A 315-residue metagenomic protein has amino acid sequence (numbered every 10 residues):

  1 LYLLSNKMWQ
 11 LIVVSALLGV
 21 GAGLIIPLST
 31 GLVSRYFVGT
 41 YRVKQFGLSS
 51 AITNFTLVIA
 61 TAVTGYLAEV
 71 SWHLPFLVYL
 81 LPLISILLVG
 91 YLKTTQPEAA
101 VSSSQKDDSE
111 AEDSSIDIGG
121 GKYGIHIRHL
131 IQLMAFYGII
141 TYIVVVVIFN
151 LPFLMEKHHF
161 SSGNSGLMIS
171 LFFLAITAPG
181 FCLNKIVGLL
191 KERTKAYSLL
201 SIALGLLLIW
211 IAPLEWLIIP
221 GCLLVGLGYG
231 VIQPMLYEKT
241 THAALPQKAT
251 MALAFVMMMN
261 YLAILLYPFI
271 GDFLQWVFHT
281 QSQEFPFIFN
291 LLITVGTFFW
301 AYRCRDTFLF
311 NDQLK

Functional and structural regions predicted by a protein language model:
L1-N6, S201-P213: C-terminal ends and interior cores of transmembrane alpha-helices in multi-pass membrane transporters/permeases
M8, V14-T53: Cytoplasmic helix-loop-helix junction between adjacent transmembrane helices in 12-TM secondary transporters
G39, L48-Y91: Helix-loop-helix hairpin linking two adjacent transmembrane segments in secondary transporters
P75-G90, F285-Y302: Symmetry-related core transmembrane helices of the 12-TM Major Facilitator Superfamily/SLC fold
T95-L133: Juxtamembrane intracellular "pre-TM" segments in multi-pass secondary transporters
L130-S170, I176: Extracytoplasmic gate region of multi-pass secondary transporters
P179-K191, Q275: Helix-to-loop junctions at the C-terminal end of transmembrane segments in multipass secondary transporters
A243-H279: A late C-terminal transmembrane helix in Major Facilitator Superfamily
